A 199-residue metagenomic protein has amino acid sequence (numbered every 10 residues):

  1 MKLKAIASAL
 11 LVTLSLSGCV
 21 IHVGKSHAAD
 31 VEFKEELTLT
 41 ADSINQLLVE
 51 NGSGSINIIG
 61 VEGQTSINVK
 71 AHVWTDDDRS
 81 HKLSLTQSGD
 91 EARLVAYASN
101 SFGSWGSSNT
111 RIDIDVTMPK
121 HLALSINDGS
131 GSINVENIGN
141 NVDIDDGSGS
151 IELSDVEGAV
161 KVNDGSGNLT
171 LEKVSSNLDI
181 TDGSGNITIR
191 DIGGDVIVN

Functional and structural regions predicted by a protein language model:
M1-S17: Sec-dependent bacterial lipoprotein signal peptides
C19-N51, S55-N127, E136-G139, D143-D145 (+4 more regions): Acidic (Asp/Glu) and glycine-rich low-complexity loops/linkers that are typically intrinsically disordered
